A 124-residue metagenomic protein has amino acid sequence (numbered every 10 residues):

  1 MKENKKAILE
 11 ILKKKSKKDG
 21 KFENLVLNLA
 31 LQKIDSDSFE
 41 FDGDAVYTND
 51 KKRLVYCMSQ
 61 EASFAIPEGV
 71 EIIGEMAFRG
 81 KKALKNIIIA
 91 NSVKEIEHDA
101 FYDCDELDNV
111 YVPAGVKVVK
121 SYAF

Functional and structural regions predicted by a protein language model:
M1-Y47, K52, C57-I72, K81-E95 (+1 more regions): Structural signature of tandem-repeat unit edges
G74-A77, E97-Y102, K120-A123: Consensus positions within tandem repeat domains that build extended binding/scaffold surfaces
